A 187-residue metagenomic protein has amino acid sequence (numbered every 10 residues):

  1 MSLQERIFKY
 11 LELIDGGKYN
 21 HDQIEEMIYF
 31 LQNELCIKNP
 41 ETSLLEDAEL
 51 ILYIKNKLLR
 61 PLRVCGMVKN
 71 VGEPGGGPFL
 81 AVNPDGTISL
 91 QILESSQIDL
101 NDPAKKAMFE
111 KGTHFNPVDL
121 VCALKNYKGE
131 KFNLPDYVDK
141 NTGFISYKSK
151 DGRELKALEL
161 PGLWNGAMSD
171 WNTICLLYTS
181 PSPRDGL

Functional and structural regions predicted by a protein language model:
M1-F8, T87-H114: Catalytic or ion-translocation cores adjacent to nucleophile or general acid/base/metal-coordination motifs in diverse
M1-L45: Long, charge-rich alpha-helical interaction segments
K38-A81, I92: Flexible, glycine/threonine-enriched loop-and-boundary segments that flank and lead into catalytic domains of large
L59-R63, P74-G76, I88-L90, F115-D119 (+1 more regions): Active-site lining segments that contact anionic ligands and/or coordinate catalytic metals
V64, F79-P84, M108, F115-A123 (+1 more regions): Domain-scale activation on soluble regions of proteins
G76-N101, P135-G143: Active/binding-pocket-proximal capping segment
L100-P103, N116, K125, L134-S146 (+1 more regions): Long insertion/accessory domains within large nucleic-acid-processing enzymes
Y178-L187: Single conserved hydrophobic/aromatic residue that forms the stacking wall/gate of nucleotide- or nucleobase-binding
